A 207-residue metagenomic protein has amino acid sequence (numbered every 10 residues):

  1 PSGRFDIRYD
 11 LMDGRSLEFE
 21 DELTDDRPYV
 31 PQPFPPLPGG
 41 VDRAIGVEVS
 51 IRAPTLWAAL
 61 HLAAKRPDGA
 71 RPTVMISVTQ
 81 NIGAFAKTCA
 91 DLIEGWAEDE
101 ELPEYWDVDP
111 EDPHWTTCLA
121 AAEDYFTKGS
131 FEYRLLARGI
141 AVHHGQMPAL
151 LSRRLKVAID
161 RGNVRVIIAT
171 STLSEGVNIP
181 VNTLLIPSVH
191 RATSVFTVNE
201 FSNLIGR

Functional and structural regions predicted by a protein language model:
P1-R4: Conserved helicase ATPase motor motifs in RecA-like P-loop NTPase domains
D6-R8: Conserved catalytic core of two-component histidine kinases
D10-V166, V181, R191-F201: Conserved C-terminal RecA-like helicase domain
R153, V157, I167-L184, G206-R207: SF2 helicase motor core recognition
P187-V189: Short beta->alpha connector loops at strand-helix junctions that form conserved, small/polar/Pro-enriched
